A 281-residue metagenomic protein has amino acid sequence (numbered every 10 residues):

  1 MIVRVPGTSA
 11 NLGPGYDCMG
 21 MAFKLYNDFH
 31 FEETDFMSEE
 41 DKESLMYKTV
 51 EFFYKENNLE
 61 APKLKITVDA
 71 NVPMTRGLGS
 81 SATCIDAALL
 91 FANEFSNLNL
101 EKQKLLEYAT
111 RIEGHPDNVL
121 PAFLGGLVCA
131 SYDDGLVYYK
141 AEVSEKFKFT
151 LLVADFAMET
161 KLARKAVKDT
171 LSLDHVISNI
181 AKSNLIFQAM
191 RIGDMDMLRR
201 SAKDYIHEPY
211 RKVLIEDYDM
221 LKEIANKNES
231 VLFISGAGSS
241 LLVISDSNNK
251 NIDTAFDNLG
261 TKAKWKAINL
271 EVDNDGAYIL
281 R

Functional and structural regions predicted by a protein language model:
M1-R76, L90, E94, L98-L100 (+2 more regions): ATP-binding N-lobe of GHMP and related small-molecule kinases
S9, D35-E40, A70-G79, E107-P116 (+1 more regions): A short glycine/serine-rich beta->alpha loop
E33, A154, V243-S247: Short beta-strand-to-loop capping motifs
F36-E40, T160, N248-T254: Short, conserved charged micro-motifs
L78-E101, F123-V128: DPxDG-like acidic metal-binding loop motif
K102-K146, L232: Alpha/beta catalytic cores of group-transfer enzymes, especially the acyltransferase/condensing modules of polyketide
L151-K212: Active-site rim beta-loop-alpha module in soluble metabolic enzymes
M190-R281: Glycine-rich, charge-dense phosphate/pyrophosphate-binding loop(s) and the adjacent flexible "lid"/catalytic subdomain
